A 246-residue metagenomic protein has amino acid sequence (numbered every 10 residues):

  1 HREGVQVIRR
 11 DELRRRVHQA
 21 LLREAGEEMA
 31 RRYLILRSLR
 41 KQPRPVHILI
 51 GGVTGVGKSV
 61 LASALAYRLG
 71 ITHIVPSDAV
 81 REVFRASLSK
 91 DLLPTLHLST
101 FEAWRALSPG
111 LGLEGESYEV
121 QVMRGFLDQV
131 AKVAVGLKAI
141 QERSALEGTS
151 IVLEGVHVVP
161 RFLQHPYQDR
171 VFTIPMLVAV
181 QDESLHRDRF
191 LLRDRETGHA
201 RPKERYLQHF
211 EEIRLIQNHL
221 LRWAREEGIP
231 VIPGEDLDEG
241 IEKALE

Functional and structural regions predicted by a protein language model:
H1-H47: Extreme N-terminal, non-catalytic leader segments that precede Walker-type/kinase nucleotide-binding cores
R9, N218-E246: NTP-dependent small-molecule kinase module
H47-L69: Glycine-rich phosphate-binding P-loop
I71-S87: Short beta-strand-centered segment that lines the nucleotide-binding/catalytic pocket of NTP-utilizing
I71-T72, D169-I174, E227-I229: Short glycine-/polar-rich loops that comprise or flank the Walker A/P-loop and associated switch/sensor motifs
T72, L146-L153, I174: Loop/turn-to-beta-strand initiation segments
R85-T149: Conserved nucleotide-sensing/catalytic segment adjacent to the nucleotide-binding pocket in NTP-handling enzymes
V171-N218: A glycine- and Lys/Arg-enriched "phosphate-lid" helix/loop adjacent to the NTP-binding pocket of small-molecule kinases
